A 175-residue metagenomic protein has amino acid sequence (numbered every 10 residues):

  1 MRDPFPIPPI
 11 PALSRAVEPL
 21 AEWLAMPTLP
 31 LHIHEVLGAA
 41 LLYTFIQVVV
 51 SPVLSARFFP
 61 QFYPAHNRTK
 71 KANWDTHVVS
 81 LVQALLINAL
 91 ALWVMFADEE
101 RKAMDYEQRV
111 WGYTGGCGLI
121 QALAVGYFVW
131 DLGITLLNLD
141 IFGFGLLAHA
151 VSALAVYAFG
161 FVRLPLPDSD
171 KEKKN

Functional and structural regions predicted by a protein language model:
M1-N175: Membrane-helix and juxtamembrane interface regions of eukaryotic multi-pass membrane proteins
